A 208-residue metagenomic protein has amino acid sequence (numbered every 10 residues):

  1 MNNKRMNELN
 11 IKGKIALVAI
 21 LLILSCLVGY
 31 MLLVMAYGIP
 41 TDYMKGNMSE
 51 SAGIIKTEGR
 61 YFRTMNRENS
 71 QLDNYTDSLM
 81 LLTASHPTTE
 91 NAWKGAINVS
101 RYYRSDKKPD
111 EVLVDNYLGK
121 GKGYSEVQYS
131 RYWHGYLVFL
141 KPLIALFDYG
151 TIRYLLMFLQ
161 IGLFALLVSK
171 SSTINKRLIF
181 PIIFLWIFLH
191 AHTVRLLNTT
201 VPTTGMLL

Functional and structural regions predicted by a protein language model:
M1-Y37: Start-transfer (signal-anchor) and selected internal transmembrane alpha helices of multi-pass inner/ER membrane
L33-I55: Alpha-helical transmembrane signal-anchor/signal-peptide segments
I55-Y129: Interfacial juxtamembrane loops and adjacent helix segments that form the catalytic/substrate-binding surfaces
W133, W186-L208: Membrane-interface micro-motifs in multi-pass membrane enzymes
L137-L140, I161-L166, I183-A191: Hydrophobic, membrane-inserted alpha-helices
V138-L155: Juxtamembrane segments of multi-pass membrane glycosylation machinery that transfer sugars from lipid-linked donors
L155-L163, V201-L208: Membrane-embedded alpha-helical segments of multi-pass membrane proteins, especially the transmembrane helices
M157-L178: Transmembrane-helix motifs of polytopic, lipid-linked glycan transferases
